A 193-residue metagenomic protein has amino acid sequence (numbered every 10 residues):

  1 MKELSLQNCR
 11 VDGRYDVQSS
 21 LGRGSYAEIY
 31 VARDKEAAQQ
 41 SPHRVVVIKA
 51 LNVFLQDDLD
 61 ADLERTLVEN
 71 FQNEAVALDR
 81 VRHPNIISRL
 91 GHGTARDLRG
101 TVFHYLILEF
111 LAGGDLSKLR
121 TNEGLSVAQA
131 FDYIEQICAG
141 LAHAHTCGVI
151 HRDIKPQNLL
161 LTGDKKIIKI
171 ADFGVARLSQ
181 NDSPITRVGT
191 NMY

Functional and structural regions predicted by a protein language model:
E28: Conserved N-lobe ATP-binding subsite of Hanks-type protein kinase domains, especially the beta3 VAIK lysine
L55-R80: AlphaC helix of the eukaryotic protein kinase fold
S88-V102: Short beta-strand micro-motifs within the conserved protein kinase catalytic domain, predominantly in the N-lobe
R99-D115: Conserved short submotifs of the Hanks-type protein kinase catalytic core that shape the nucleotide-binding pocket
D115-L125: AlphaC helix of the protein kinase catalytic domain
Y133-I134: Activation segment signature within eukaryotic-like protein kinase domains
A139-V149: Protein kinase catalytic-loop region centered on the HRD/HxD motif
